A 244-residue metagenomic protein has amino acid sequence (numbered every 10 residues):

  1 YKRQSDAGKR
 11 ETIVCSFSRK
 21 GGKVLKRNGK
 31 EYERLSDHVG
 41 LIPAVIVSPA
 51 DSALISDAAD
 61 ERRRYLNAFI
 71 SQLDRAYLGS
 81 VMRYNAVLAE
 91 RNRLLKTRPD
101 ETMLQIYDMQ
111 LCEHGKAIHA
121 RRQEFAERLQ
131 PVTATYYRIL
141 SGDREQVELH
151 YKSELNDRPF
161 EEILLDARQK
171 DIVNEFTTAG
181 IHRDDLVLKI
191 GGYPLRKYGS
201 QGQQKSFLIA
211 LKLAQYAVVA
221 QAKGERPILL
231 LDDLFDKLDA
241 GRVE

Functional and structural regions predicted by a protein language model:
Y1, A240-E244: Short, intrinsically disordered, charge-balanced linker/junction segments flanking boundaries in proteins
Y1, Y32, Y65, Y77 (+6 more regions): Aromatic side chains
Y1-E61, I70-L73, Y77, Q130-T135 (+1 more regions): Nucleotide-state sensing region of NTPase/ATPase domains
Q4-S5, R93, A214: Small/flexible residues
A7-K9, R83, N156: Generic, well-ordered alpha-helical segments
S36-A44, S48-E113, G224: A conserved P-loop NTPase coupling/switch region
R62-R63, R91, I118, R122 (+1 more regions): Short, cationic motifs built from Arg/Lys/His that form the positively charged side of catalytic pockets
R98-E113, A117-L230, K237-G241: Conserved NTPase motor "head" modules and their coupling/switch loops across ABC/AAA+ ATPases, GTPases, and GHKL ATPases
